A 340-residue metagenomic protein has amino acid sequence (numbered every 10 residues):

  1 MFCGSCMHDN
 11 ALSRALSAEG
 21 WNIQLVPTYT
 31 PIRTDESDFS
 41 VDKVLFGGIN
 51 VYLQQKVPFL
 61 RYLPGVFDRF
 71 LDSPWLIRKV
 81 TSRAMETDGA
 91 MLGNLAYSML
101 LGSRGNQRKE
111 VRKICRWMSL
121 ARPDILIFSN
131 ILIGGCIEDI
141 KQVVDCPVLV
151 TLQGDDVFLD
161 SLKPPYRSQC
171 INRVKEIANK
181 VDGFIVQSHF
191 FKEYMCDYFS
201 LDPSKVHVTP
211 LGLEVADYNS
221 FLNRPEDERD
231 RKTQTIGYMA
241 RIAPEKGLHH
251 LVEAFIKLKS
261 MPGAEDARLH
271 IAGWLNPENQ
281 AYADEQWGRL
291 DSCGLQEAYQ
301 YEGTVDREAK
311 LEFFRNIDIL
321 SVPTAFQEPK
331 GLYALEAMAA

Functional and structural regions predicted by a protein language model:
L25-R112: A conserved catalytic-core segment of Leloir-type glycosyltransferases
R112-L120, Y166-F184: Membrane-proximal helix-turn-helix segments that form the acceptor-binding/catalytic region of lipid-linked
D160-L162, C196-D197, S204-K205, L213-K232: Acidic anion/phosphate-binding donor-loop and adjacent secondary structure in glycosyltransferase catalytic cores
F190, G212: Carbohydrate-associated surface elements
D227-K246, V252-I256, H270: Conserved donor-binding/catalytic core segment of Leloir-type glycosyltransferases
G273, A283-E308: Nucleotide-activated donor-binding/catalytic signature segment of Leloir-type glycosyltransferases, i.e., the conserved
T304-V305, E312-I317: Short alpha-helical donor nucleotide-sugar binding micro-motif in glycosyltransferases
R315-P329: Acidic donor-binding loop of glycosyltransferase active sites
